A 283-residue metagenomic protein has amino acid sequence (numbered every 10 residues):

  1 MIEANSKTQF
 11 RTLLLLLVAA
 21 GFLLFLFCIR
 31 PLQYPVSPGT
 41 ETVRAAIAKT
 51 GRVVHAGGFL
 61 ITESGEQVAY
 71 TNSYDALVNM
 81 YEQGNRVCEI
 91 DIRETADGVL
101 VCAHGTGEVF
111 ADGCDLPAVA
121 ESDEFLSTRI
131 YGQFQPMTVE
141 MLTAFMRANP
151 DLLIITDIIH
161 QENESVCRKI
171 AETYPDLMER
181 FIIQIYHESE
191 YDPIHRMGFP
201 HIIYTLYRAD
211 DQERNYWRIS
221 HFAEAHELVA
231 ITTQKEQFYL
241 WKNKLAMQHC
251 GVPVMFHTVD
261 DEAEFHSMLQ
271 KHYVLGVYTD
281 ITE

Functional and structural regions predicted by a protein language model:
I2-E283: Phosphate-group recognition and catalysis centered on beta-loop-alpha active-site segments
